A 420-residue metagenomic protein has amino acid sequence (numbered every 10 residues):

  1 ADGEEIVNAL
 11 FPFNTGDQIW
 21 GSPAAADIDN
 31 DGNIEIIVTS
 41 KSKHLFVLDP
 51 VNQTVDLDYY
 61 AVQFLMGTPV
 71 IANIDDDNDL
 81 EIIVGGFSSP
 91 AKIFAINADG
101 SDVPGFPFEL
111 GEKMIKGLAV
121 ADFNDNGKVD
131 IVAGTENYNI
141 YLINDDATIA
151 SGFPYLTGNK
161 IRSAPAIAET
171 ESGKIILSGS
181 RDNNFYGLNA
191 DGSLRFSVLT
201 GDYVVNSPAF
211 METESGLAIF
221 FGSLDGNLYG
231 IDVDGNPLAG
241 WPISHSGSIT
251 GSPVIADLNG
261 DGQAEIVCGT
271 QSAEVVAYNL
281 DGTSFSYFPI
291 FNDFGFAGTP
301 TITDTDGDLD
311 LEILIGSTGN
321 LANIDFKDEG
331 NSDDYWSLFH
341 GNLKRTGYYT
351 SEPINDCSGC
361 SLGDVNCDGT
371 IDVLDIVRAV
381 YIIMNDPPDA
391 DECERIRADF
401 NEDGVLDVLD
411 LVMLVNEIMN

Functional and structural regions predicted by a protein language model:
A1-D356: Extracytoplasmic/lumenal domain signature
I354-N420: Cellulosome-associated attachment modules in secreted, modular CAZymes
